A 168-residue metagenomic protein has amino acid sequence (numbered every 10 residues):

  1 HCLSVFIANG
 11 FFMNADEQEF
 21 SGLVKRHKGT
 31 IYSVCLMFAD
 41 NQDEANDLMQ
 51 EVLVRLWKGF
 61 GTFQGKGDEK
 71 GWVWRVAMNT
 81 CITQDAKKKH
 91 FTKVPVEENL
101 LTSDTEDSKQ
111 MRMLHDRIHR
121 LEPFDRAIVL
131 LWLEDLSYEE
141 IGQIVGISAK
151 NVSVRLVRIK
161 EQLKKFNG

Functional and structural regions predicted by a protein language model:
F11-S33, M37, N46: A short, charge-rich alpha-helical start-of-domain segment used by transcription regulators
N14, D40, E51-D68, K87-K88: Sigma70-family region 2
S33, D47-V54, G67-N79: Structural recognition of an alpha-helix C-terminal capping motif at a helix-to-coil junction
V52, V76, I128-V129, I141-G142 (+1 more regions): Hydrophobic positions on the alpha-helical face of helix-turn-helix-like DNA-binding modules
Q64, R75-V96, D107: Arg/Lys-rich amphipathic alpha helix in sigma70-family domain 2
F91-H119: Acidic, proline/glycine-rich intrinsically disordered inter-domain spacer in sigma factors
R120-E140, I144: Short amphipathic alpha helix immediately N-terminal
V145-G168: DNA-recognition helix of helix-turn-helix
